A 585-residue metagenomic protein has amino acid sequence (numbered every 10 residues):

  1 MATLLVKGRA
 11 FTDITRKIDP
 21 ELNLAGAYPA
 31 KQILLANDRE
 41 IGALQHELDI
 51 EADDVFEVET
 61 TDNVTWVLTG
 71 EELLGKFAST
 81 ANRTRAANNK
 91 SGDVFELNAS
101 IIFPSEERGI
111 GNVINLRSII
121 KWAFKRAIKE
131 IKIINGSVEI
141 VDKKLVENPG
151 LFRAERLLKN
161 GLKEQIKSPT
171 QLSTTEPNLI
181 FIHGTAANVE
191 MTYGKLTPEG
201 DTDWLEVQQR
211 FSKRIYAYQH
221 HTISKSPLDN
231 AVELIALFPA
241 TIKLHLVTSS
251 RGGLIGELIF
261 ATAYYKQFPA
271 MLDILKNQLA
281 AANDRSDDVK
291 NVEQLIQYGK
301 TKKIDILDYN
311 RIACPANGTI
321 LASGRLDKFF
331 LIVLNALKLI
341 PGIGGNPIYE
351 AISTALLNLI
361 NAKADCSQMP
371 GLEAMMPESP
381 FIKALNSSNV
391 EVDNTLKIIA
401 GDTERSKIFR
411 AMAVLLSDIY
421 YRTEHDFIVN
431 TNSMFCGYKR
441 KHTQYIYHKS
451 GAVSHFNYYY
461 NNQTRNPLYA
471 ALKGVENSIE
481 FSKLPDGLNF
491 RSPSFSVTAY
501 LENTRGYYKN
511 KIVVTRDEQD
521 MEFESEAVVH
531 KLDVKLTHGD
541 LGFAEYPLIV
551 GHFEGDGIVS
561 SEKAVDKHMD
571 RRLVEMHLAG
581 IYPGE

Functional and structural regions predicted by a protein language model:
M1-E199, D203-Q219, E233-L237, N462-A499 (+1 more regions): Flexible, membrane-associating and regulatory peripheral segments of lipid-active enzymes
E107-R108, N112, L116, I120-E130 (+1 more regions): Helical cap/lid subdomain of alpha/beta-hydrolase-fold lipid enzymes that gates access to the catalytic pocket
L172-N178, R210-K213, T241-I242, D305 (+2 more regions): A short, charged/proline- and glycine-enriched loop that marks the coil->beta-strand transition at the N-terminal
L179-H183, Y216-Y218, H245-V247, L307-A313 (+1 more regions): Extended hydrophobic secondary-structure segments that form protein cores and membrane-embedded regions
I182-A187, C314, G401, H552-E554: Glycine-rich His-Gly loop
H221-I242: Helix-loop module immediately N-terminal to the HCX5R catalytic loop in PTP-like cysteine phosphatase domains
V247-G252, G256: Gly/Ala-rich beta-loop-alpha elbow adjacent to hydrolase catalytic centers
S482-E585: Glycine-/small-residue-enriched capping loops at alpha/beta junctions
